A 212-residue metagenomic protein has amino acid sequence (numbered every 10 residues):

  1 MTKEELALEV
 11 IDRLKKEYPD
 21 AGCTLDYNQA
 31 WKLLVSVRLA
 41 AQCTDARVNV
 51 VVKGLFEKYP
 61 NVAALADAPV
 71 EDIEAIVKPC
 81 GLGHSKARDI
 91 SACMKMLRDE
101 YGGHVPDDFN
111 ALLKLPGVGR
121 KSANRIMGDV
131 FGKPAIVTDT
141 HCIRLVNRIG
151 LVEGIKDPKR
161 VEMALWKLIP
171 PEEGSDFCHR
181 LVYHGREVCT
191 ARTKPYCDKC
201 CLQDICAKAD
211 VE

Functional and structural regions predicted by a protein language model:
T2-E212: Catalytic cores of DNA base-excision repair glycosylases
